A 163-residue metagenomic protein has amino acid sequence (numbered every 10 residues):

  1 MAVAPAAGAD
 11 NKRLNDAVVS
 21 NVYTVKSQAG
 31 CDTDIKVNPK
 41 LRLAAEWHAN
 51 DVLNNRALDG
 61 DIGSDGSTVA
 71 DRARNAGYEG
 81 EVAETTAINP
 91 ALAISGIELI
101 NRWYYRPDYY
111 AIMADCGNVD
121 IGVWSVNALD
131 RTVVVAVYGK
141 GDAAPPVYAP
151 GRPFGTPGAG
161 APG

Functional and structural regions predicted by a protein language model:
M1-A9: Secretory targeting and sorting signals
A2-V3, A49, G77-E79: A short alpha-helix capping/helix-coil boundary motif
A4, A29-G30, T86-N89: Charged, low-complexity surface segments at secondary-structure and domain boundaries
D10-R72, C116-I121: Short, well-ordered surface patches within globular domains
T68-A144: A well-ordered secondary-structure block
G139-G163: Low-complexity, Gly/Ser/Thr/Pro-rich intrinsically disordered linker/tail segments
